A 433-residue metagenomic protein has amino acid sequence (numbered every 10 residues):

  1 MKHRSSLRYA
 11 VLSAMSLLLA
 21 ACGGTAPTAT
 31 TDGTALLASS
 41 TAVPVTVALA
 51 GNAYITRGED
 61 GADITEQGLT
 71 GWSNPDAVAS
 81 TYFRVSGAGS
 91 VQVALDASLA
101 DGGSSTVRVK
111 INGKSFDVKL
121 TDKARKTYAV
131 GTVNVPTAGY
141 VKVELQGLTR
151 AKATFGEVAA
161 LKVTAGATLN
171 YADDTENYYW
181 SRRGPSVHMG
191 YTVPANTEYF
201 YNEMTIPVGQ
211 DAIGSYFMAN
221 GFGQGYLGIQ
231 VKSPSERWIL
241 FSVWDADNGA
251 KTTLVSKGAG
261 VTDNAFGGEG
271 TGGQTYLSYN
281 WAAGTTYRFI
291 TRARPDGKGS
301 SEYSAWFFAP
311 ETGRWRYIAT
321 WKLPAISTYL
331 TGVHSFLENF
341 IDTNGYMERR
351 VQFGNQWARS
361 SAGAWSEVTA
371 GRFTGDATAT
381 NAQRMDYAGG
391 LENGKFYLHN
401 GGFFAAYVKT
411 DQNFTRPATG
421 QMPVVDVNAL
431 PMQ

Functional and structural regions predicted by a protein language model:
M1-K2, V158: Initiator methionine at the very start of the polypeptide chain
K2-V11: Bacterial N-terminal signal peptides that target proteins for export
S13-S16: Classical Sec-dependent N-terminal signal peptides that target proteins to the secretory pathway
L19-A21: C-terminal motif of bacterial Sec signal peptides marking the signal peptidase cleavage site
G23-A26: Bacterial signal peptide processing site
T30-N280, R288-P295, G299-Q433: Extracytoplasmic
